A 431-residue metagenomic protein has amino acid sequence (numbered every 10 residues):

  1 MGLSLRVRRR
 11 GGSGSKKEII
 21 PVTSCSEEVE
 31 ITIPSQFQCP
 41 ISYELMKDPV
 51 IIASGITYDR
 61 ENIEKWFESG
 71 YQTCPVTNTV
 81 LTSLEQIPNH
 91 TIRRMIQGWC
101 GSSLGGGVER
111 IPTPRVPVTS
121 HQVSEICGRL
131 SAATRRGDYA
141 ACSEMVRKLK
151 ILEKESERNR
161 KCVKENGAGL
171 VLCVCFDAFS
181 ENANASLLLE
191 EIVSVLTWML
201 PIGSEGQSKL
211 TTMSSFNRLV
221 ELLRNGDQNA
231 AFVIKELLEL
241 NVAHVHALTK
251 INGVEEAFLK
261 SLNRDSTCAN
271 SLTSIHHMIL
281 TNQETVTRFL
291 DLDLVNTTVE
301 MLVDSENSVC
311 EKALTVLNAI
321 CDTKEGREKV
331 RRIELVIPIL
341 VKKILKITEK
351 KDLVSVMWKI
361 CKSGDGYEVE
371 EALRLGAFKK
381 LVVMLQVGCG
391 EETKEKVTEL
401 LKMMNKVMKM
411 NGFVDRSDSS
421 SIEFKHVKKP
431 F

Functional and structural regions predicted by a protein language model:
M1-S204, T211-F216, V220-R224, I234-E239 (+1 more regions): Replace "small metal-dependent catalytic modules" with "small catalytic or cofactor-binding modules
D48-I51, D59-I63, T297-M301, K379-M384: A generic structured-segment signal
D59, M145, S215, V254-E255 (+2 more regions): Amphipathic coiled-coil/heptad-repeat helices and related helical stalk/stem segments that mediate oligomerization
E109-Q122, N159-G167, A183-N184, E205-S214 (+6 more regions): Short, hydrophobic/charged alpha-helical patches characteristic of ARM/HEAT alpha-solenoid repeats and analogous
I126-S131, V171-F176, F216-V220, V254-L259 (+4 more regions): Buried hydrophobic core positions in alpha-solenoid tandem helical repeats
R136-K150, E181-W198, R224-L238, N263-L280 (+5 more regions): Alpha-helical solenoid repeats of the armadillo/HEAT superfamily in eukaryotic scaffolding/adaptor proteins
G169, F216, D227-I234, I251-E255 (+3 more regions): Hydrophobic, well-ordered secondary-structure segments
